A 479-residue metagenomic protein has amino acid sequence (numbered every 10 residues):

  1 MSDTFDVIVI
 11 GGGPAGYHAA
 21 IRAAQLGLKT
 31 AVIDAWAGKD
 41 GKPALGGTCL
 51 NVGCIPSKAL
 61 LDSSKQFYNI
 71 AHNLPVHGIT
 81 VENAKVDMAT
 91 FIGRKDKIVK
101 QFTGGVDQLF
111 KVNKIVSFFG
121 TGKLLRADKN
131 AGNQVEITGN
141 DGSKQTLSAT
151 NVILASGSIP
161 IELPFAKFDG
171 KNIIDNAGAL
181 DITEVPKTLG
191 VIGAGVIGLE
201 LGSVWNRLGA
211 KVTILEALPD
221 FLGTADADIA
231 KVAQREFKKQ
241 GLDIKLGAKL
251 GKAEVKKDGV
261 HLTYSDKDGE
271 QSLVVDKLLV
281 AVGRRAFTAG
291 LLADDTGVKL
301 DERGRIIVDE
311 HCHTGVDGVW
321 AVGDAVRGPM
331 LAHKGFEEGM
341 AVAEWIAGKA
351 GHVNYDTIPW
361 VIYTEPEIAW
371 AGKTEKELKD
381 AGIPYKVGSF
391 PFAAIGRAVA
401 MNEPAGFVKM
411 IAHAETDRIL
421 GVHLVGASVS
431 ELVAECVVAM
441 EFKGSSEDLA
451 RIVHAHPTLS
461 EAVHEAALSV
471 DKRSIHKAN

Functional and structural regions predicted by a protein language model:
S2-A15, V185-G195: Beta1/beta-strand and adjacent pyrophosphate-binding region of the FAD-binding site in flavoprotein oxidoreductases
S2-F5, I21-L28, V32-V185, T213 (+7 more regions): Glycine-rich flavin
I8-I10, G122, T146-G157, V191-I192 (+2 more regions): Short hydrophobic core segments
I10-G12, H18-P43, I55, A59-Q66 (+4 more regions): Flexible, glycine-rich terminal cap/loop adjacent to redox cofactors in electron-transfer oxidoreductases
Y17, L199: Residues forming the Rossmann-fold NAD(P)(H) cofactor-binding site
A20, A24, G202, N206-R207: Gly/Ala-rich phosphate-binding loop of Rossmann-like dinucleotide-binding domains, activating on the conserved
D169-P186, S272-A347, E431: FAD-site-proximal beta/loop scaffold in flavoenzymes
